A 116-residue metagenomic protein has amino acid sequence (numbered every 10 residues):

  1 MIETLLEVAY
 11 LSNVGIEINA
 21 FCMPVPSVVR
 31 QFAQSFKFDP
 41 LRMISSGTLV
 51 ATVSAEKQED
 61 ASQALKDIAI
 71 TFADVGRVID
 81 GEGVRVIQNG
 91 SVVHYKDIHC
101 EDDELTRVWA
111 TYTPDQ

Functional and structural regions predicted by a protein language model:
M1-S45: Active-site-proximal betaalpha loop/short-helix elements that scaffold phosphoryl/nucleotidyl transfer chemistry
I2-L6, R30, E59-S62, K66 (+1 more regions): Predominant activation on well-ordered alpha-helical scaffold segments within soluble catalytic domains
A9-S12, A33, K37, K57 (+2 more regions): Structural signal for hydrophobic packing residues in well-ordered secondary-structure cores of soluble enzyme domains
G15-P24, R42-I44, S62-Q88: Beta-strand->loop->alpha-helix junctions that form or flank phosphate-binding loops in nucleotide-handling enzymes
E17, F21, V53, D97: Catalytic cores of large soluble enzymes that bind and process phosphate-bearing ligands
T48-V50: Short aromatic/hydrophobic contact patches that present stacked aromatics for nucleic-acid/ligand binding
T52-E59: Helix N-cap motif at beta-to-alpha junctions
I68-Q116: Acidic, Ser/Thr/Pro-rich beta/coil linker or hinge segments at domain junctions
